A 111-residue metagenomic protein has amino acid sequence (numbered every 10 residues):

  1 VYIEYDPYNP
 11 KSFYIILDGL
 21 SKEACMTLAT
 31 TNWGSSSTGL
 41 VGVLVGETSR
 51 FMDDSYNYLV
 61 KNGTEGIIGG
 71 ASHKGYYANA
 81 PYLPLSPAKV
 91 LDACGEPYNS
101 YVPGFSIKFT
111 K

Functional and structural regions predicted by a protein language model:
V1-T110: Intrinsically disordered, low-complexity regions enriched in Pro/Ser/Thr/Gly and acidic residues
